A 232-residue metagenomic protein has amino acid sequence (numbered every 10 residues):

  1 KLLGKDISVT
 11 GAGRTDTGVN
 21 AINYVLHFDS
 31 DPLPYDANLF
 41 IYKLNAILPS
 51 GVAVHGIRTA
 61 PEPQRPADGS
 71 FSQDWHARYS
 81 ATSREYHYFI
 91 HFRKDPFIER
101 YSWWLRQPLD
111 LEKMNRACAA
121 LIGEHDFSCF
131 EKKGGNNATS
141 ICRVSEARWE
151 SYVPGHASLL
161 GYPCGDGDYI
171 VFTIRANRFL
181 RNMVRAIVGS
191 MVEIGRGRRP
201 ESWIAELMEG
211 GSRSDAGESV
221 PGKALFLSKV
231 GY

Functional and structural regions predicted by a protein language model:
K1-Y232: Structured-RNA-binding interfaces characteristic of tRNA pseudouridine synthases
